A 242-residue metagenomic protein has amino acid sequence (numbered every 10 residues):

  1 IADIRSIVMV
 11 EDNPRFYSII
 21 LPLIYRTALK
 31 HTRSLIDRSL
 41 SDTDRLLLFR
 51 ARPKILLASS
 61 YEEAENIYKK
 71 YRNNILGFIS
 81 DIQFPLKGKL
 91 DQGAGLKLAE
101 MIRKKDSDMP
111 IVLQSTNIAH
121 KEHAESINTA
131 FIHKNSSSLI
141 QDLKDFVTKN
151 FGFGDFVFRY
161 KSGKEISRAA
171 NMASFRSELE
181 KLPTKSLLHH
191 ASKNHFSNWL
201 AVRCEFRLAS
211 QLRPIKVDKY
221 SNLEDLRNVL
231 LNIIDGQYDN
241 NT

Functional and structural regions predicted by a protein language model:
A2-D3, R50, D106: Short, flexible coil/linker segments at domain boundaries that flank nucleotide/cofactor-interacting
D3-R15, I20-R45, I55: Conserved acidic segment of CheY-like receiver
N13-Y17, E62-E63, I82-K89, N117-H120 (+2 more regions): Short acidic, S/G/P-rich loop/turn micro-motifs used as interaction or catalytic elements
Y17, K69, A94-K97, S115-N117 (+1 more regions): Bergerat-fold GHKL/Histidine-kinase-like ATPase
S34-G77: Acidic, metal-coordinating helix/loop segments flanking the phosphotransfer/catalytic sites of two-component signaling
E63-K69, F84-D108: Short amphipathic alpha-helix used as the core "switch/output" element in two-component signaling
F78-S80, K97-A119, I132: A short, hydrophobic beta-strand element within the central beta-sheet of small alpha/beta folds
A119-T242: Terminal, compositionally biased segments used for targeting/anchoring and flexible tails
